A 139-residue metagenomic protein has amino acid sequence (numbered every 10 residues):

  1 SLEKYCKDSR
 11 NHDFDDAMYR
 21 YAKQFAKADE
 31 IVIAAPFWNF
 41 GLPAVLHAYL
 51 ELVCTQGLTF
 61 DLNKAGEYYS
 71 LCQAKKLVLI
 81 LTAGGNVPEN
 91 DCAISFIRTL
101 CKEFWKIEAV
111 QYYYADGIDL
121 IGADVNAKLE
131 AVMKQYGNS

Functional and structural regions predicted by a protein language model:
S1-A35, F40-E51, E130-S139: N-terminal beta1-alpha1-beta2 submodule of the flavodoxin-like/Rossmannoid cofactor-binding fold
R10-D15, G66-A74, Q111-D119: Low-complexity, flexible helical/coil segments
Q24-D29, K75, F104-E108: A structural motif corresponding to the C-terminal end of an alpha-helix and its immediate exit/capping segment
I33, L77-L81, Y112: Structural beta-sheet core signal
F37, A83-G85, D116: Residue-level signal for short, function-critical loop segments
L46-Y68: Conserved nucleotide-sugar donor-interacting segment of glycosyltransferase catalytic cores, predominantly GT-B
N63-W105: Short, glycine-/small-residue-rich phosphate/pyrophosphate-handling segment
P88-S139: Glycine-rich phosphate/pyrophosphate-binding loop and the adjoining helix
